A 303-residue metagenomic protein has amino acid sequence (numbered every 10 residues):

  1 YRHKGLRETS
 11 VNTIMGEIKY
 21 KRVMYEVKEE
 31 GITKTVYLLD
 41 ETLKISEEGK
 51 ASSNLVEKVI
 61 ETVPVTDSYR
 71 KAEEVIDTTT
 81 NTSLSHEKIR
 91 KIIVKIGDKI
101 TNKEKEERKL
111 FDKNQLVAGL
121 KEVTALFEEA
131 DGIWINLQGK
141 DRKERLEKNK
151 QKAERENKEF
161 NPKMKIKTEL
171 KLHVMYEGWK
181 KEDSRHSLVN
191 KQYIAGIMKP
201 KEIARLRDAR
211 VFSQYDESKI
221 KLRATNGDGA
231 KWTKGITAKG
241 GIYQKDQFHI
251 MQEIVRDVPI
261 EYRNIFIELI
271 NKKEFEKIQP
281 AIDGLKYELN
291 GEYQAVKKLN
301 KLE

Functional and structural regions predicted by a protein language model:
Y1, L6-T9, T13-K44: Cys/His-rich short segments
E26-E303: Catalytic center-proximal scaffold of phosphoryl-transfer enzymes
